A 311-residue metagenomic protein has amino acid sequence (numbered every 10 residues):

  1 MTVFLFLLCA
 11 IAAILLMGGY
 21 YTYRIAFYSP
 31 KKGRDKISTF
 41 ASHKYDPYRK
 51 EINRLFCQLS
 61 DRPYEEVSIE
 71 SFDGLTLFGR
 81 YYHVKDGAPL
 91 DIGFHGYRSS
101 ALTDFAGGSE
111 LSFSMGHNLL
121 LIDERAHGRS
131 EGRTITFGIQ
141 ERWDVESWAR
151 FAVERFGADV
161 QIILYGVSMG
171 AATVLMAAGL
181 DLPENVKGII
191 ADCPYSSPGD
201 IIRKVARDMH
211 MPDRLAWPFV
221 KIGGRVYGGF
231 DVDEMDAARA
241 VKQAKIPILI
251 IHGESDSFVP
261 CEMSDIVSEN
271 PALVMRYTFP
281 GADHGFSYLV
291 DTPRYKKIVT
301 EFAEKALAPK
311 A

Functional and structural regions predicted by a protein language model:
C9-E70: An N-terminal hydrophobic leader/cap segment in hydrolases
Y97-L111, E124: The serine-hydrolase catalytic nucleophile loop
S112-E131: Conserved alpha/beta-hydrolase
I135-F156: Alpha/beta-hydrolase active-site loop
M176-F230, R239: Hydrolase active-site cap/lid region
Q243-K245, I250-H252, D256: Short beta-strand/loop motif that positions the catalytic acidic residue of the alpha/beta-hydrolase fold
S257-M263: Conserved alpha/beta-hydrolase "acid-adjacent" motif
A282-K296: Catalytic histidine-centered segment of alpha/beta-hydrolase-like enzymes
